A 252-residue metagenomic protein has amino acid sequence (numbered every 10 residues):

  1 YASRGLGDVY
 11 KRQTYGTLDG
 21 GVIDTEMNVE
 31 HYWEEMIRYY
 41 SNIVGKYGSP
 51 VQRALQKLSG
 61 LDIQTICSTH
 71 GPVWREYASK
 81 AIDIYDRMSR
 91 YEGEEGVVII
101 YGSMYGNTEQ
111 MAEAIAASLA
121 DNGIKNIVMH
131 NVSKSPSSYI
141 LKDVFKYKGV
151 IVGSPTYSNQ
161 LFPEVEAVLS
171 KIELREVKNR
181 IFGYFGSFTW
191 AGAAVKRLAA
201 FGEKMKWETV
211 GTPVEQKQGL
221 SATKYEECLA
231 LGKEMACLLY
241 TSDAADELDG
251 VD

Functional and structural regions predicted by a protein language model:
Y1-Y10, Y240-D252: Single conserved hydrophobic/aromatic residue that forms the stacking wall/gate of nucleotide- or nucleobase-binding
R4, L55-K57, M88: A generic local secondary-structure boundary/capping motif
D8, G96-I100: Conserved beta-strand elements of the Class I
Y15-V73, E92, A114-V132, I140-S242: FMN-binding flavodoxin-like domain, especially the glycine-rich phosphate-binding loop
A78-S79, Q110, V195: A short acidic (Asp/Glu
K80-V97: Glycine-/acidic-rich phosphate or pyrophosphate-binding loops and their flanking alpha/beta elements
Y101-A120: Short, charged N-terminal beta->alpha structural module
P136: Active-site loop segments of alpha/beta catalytic cores
